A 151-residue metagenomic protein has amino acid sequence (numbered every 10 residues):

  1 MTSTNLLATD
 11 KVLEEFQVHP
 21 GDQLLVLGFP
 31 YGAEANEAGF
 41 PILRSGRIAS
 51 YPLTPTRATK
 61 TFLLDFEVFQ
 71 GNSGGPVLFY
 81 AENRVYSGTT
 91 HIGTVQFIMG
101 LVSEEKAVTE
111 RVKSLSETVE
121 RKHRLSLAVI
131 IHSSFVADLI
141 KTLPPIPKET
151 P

Functional and structural regions predicted by a protein language model:
M1-T2: Conserved catalytic-core segment of clan PA serine endopeptidases
L6-A35: Short glycine/Trp-rich loop-beta-loop segment that forms part of the substrate-binding cleft
G21, I48, S73-V77, H132: Terminal peptide-recognition signature
G28, I98-T109: Short beta->alpha transition motifs characteristic of CBS
N36-I42, Y51-K60: Gly/Ser-enriched beta-turn/beta-hairpin loop segments
F66-L101: Catalytic nucleophile loop of clan PA
R111-P151: PDZ/PDZ-like groove recognition
